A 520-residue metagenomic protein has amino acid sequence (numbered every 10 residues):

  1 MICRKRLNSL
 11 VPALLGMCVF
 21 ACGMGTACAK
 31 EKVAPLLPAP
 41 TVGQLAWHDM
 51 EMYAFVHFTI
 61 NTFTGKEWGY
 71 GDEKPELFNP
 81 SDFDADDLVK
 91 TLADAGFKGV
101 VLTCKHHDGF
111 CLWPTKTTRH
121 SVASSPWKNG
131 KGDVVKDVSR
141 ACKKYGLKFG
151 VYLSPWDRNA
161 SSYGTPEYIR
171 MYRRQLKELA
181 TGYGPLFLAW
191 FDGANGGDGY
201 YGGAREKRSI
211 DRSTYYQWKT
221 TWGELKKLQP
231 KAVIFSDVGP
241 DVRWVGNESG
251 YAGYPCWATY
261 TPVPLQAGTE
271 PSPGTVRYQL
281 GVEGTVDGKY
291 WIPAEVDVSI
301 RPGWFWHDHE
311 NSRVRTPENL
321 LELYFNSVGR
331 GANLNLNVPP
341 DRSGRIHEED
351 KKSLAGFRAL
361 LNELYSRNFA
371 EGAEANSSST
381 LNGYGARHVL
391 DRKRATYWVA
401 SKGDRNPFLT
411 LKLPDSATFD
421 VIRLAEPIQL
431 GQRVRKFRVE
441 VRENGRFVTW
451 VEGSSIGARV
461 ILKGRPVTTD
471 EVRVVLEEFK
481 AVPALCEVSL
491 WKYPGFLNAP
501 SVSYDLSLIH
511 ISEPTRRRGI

Functional and structural regions predicted by a protein language model:
I2-L14: Bacterial N-terminal signal peptides that target proteins for export
P12-G23: Bacterial N-terminal signal peptides
A21-E31: Bacterial Sec-dependent signal peptides at the C-terminal "C-region" and cleavage site
K30-D391, T396-G403, L411, R423-A425 (+4 more regions): Mature catalytic domains of secreted/periplasmic carbohydrate-active enzymes
A46, N368-E371, P494-D505: Low-complexity, Pro/Ser/Thr- and charge-rich linker/hinge segments at domain boundaries
S401-P407, A417, I428-L497, D505: Trp- and acidic/polar-enriched beta-sheet ligand-binding modules for extracellular glycan and matrix recognition
L413-D415, F419: A short glycine/threonine-centered beta-strand motif
I509-T515: Conserved small/polar residues in nucleotide/adenosyl-binding loops
